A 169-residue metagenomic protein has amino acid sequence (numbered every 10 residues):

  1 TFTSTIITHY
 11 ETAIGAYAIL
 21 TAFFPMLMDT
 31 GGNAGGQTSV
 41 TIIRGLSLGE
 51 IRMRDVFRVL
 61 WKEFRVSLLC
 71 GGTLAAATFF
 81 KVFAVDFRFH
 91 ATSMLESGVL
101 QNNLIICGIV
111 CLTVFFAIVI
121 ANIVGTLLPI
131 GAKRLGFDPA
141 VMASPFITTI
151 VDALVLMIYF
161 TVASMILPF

Functional and structural regions predicted by a protein language model:
T1-I120, L127-P139, I147-I150, V162-F169: Alpha-helical transmembrane segments and their membrane-interface boundaries that form or gate the permeation pathway
D152-L156: Hydrophobic transmembrane alpha-helices of multi-pass small-molecule transporters
